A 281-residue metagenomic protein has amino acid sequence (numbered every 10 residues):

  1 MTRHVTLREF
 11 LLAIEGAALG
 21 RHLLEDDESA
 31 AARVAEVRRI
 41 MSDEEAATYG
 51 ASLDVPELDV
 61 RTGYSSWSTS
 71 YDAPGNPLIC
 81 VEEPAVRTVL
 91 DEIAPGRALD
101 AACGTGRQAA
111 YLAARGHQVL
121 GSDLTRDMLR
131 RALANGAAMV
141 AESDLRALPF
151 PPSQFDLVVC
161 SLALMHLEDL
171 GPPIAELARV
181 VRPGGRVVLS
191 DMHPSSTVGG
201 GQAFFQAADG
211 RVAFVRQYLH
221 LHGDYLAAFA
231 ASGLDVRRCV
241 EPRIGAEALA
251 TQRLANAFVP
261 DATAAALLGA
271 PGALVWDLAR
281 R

Functional and structural regions predicted by a protein language model:
M1-E57: N-terminal auxiliary segments of SAM/dcSAM-dependent transferases
P77-P95: Conserved alpha-helix/loop element of class I SAM-dependent methyltransferases that forms part of the SAM/SAH-binding
R97-A101, T105-A147: Class I SAM-dependent methyltransferase SAM/SAH-binding core
R146-V158: A short acidic, Gly/Pro-enriched loop at the edge of an enzyme's catalytic core that lines a small-molecule cofactor
L157-L170: A short SAM/SAH-binding and catalytic strip from SAM-dependent methyltransferases
G171-P183: A short glycine-rich, Lys/Arg-flanked "PGG" loop and its adjoining helix->strand segment in the class I
R186-V212, R216: Conserved class I S-adenosyl-L-methionine
Q217-C239: Short alpha-helix
